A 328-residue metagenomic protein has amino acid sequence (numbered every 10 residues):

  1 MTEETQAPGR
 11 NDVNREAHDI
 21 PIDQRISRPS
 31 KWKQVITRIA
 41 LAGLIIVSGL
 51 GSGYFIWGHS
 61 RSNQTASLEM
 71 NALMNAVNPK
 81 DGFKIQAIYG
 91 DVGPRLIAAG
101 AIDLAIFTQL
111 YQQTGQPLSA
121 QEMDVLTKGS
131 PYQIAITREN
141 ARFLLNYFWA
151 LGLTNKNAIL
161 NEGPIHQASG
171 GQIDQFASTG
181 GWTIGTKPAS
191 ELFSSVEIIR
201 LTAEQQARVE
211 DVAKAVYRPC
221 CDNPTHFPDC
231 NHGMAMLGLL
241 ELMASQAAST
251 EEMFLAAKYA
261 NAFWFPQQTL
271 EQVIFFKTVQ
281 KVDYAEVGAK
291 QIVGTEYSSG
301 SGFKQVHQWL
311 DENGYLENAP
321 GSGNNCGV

Functional and structural regions predicted by a protein language model:
M1-P29: N-terminal targeting leaders characterized by basic, low-complexity, disordered sequences that direct proteins
R28-I45: N-terminal Sec-pathway targeting helices
A42-I56: Hydrophobic alpha-helical membrane-insertion segments, chiefly the h-region of N-terminal signal peptides
I56-N75: Ser/Thr/Pro/Gly-rich low-complexity linker/stalk segments immediately outside membranes or between
W57, S178-G180, P188, L192 (+5 more regions): N-terminal intrinsically disordered, low-complexity segments enriched in P/E/S/T
V77-M234, S249-E252, A256: Acidic/His-rich structured neighborhood in mature extracellular/periplasmic domains
R218-P219, P228, M234-L237, E241-V328: A cross-kingdom marker for long, charged
